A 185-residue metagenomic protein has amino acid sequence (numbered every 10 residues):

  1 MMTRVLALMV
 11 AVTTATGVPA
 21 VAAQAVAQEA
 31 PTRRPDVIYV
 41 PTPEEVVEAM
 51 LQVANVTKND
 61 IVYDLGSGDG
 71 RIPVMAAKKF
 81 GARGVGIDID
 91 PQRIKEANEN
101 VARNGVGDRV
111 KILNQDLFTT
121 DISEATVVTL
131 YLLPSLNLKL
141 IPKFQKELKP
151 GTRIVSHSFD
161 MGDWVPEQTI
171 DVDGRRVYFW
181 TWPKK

Functional and structural regions predicted by a protein language model:
T14-Q24: C-terminal segment of classical bacterial N-terminal signal peptides
A23-K58: Class I SAM-dependent transferase core
N59-G68: Conserved class I S-adenosyl-L-methionine
G70-V74: Glycine-rich SAM-binding Motif I of class I
R83-D88: Conserved SAM-binding motif I beta-strand of class I
P91-E124: S-adenosyl-L-methionine
S123-K139: A short SAM/SAH-binding and catalytic strip from SAM-dependent methyltransferases
S135-K185: C-terminal substrate-binding/active-site "lid" region of AdoMet-derived donor-dependent transferases
